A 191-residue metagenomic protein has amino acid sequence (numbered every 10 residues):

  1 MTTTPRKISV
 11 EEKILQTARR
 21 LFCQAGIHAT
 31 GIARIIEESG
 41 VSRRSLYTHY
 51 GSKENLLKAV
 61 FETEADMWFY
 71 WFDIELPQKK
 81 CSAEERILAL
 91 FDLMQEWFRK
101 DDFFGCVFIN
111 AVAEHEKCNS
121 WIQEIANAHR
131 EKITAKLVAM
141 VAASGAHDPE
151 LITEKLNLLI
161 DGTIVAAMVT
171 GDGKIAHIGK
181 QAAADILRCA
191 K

Functional and structural regions predicted by a protein language model:
M1-S9, K191: N-terminal intrinsically disordered/low-complexity leader segments
T2, K13, T17-N55, A59: Helix-turn-helix
K7, E11-E12, I32, E54 (+10 more regions): Short, structured helix-loop boundary elements
A33, N110, D161: Conserved acidic functional residues
A59, I74-K100, A143, T153-L156: Hydrophobic alpha-helical connector segments
D66-F69, E75, E85, C118-A143 (+2 more regions): Amphipathic alpha-helical packing segments from all-alpha helical-bundle domains
R86, K100-W121: Amphipathic alpha-helical segments used for helix-helix packing
I122-A128, A143-I186, A190: Hydrophobic/aromatic-rich alpha-helical bundle segments in the mid-to-C-terminal region
